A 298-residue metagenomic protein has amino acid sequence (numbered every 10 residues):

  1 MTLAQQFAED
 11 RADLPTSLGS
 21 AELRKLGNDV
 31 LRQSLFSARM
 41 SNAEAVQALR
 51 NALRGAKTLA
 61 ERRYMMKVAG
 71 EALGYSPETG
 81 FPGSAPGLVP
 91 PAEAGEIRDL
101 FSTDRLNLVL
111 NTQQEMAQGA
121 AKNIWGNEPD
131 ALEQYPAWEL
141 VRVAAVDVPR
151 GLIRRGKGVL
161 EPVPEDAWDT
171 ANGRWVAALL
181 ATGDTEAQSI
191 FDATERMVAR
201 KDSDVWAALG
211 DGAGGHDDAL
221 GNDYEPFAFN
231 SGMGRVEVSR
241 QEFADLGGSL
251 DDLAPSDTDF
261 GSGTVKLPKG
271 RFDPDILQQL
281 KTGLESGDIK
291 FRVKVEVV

Functional and structural regions predicted by a protein language model:
M1-N230, V236-V298: Domain-core detector
